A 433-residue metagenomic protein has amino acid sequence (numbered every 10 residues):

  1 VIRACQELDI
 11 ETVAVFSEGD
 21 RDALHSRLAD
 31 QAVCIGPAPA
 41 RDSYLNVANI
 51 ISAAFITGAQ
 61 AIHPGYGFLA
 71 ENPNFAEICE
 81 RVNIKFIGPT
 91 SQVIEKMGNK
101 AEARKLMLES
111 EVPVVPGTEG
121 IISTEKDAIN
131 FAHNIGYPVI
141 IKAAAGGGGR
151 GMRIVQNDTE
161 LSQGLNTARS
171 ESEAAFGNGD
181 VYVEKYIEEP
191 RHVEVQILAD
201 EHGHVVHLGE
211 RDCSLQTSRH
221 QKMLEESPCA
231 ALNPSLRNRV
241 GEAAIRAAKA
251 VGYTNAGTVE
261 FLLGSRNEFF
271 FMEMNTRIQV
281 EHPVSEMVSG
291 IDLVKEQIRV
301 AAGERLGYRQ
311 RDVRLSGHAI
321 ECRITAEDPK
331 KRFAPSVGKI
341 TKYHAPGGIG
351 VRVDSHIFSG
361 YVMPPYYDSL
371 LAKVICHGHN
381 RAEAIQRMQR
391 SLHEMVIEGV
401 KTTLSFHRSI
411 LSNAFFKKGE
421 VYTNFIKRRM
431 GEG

Functional and structural regions predicted by a protein language model:
V1-E109, I122-N130: ATP-binding N-terminal substructure of ATP-dependent carboxylate-amine bond-forming enzymes
V1-E7, A32-V33, F55-T57, P73 (+6 more regions): ATP-dependent carboxylate activation and anion-phosphoryl transfer catalytic cores that bind Mg-ATP to form
V13, H63, K85-I87, V115 (+3 more regions): Structural detector of well-ordered beta-strand residues that form the stable sheet scaffold of enzyme domains
V15, G65, G117, E184 (+1 more regions): A cross-family glycoside hydrolase active-site/sugar-binding cleft signature
S43, K96, I121, I154 (+2 more regions): A structural signal for short, well-ordered beta-strand elements
S91, P116-G117: Diglycine-centered glycine-rich loop/turn motifs
R104-V115, G136-P138: A polyampholytic, Gly/Pro-enriched intrinsically disordered region
N130-I140: Acidic/histidine-enriched active-site and ligand-binding environments that engage anionic O-linkages
